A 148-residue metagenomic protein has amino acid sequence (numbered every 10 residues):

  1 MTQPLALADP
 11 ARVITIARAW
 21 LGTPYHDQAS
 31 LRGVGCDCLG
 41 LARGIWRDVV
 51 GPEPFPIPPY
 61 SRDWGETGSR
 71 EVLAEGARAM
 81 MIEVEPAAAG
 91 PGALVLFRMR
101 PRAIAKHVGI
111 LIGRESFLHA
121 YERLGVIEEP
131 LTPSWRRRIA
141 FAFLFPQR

Functional and structural regions predicted by a protein language model:
M1-T23, P130-R148: Non-catalytic ligand/cofactor/substrate-binding and regulatory segments of enzyme domains
T2-I14, F55-G125, R148: ...with weaker cross-activation on analogous glycine-rich loops/strands in unrelated enzymes
R18, Y25, L31, C36 (+2 more regions): Short glycine- and Lys/Arg-enriched binding-loop motifs that mark or flank ligand-binding interfaces
L21, V49-V50: A broad structural signal for alpha-helix termini and local helix breaks/kinks
Y25, A79-E85, R138-F141: Short secondary-structure junctions
Y25-S30, E53-P58: Surface-exposed patches in mature extracellular/periplasmic domains of secreted proteins
S30-V49: Active-site nucleophilic cysteine motif
D37-C38, A42, S69, L73 (+2 more regions): Amphipathic alpha-helical interface surfaces
